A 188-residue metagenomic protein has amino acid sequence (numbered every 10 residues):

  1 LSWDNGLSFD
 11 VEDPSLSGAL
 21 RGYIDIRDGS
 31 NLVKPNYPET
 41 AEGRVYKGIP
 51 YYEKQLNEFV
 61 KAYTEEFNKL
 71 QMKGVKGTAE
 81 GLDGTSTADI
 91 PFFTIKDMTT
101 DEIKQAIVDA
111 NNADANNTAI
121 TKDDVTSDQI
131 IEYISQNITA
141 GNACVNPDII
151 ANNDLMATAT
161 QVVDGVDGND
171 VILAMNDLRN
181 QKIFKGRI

Functional and structural regions predicted by a protein language model:
L1-I188: Structural signature of extracellular appendage/secretion-system components
